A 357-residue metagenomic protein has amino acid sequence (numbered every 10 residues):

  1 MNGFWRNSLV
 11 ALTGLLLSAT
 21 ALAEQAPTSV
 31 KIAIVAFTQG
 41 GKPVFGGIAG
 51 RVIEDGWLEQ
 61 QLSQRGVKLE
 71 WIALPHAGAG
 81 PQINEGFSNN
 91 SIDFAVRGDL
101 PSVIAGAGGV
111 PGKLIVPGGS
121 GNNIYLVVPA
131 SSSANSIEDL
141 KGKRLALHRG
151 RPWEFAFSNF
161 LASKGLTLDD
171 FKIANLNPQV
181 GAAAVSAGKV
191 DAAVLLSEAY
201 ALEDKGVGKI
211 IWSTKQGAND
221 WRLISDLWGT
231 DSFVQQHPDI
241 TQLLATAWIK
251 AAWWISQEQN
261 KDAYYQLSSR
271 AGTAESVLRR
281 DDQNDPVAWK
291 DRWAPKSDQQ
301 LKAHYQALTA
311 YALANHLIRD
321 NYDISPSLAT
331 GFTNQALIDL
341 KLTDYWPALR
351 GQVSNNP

Functional and structural regions predicted by a protein language model:
L22-K42, S63-R65, S132-R144, Q236 (+2 more regions): Immediate post-signal peptide segment of exported/extracytoplasmic ligand-binding proteins
S29, Q39-E70, G108, N159-F160 (+1 more regions): Short, polar/charged alpha-helical segment
I34-A36, I124-A134, L223-D239: A bilobed periplasmic-binding-protein/Venus flytrap-type ligand-binding module shared by bacterial periplasmic
T38-G40, H237-Y322: Secondary-structure end/capping motifs
I72-E85, G98, L166, F171-S186: Short helix-initiation/N-cap motifs at beta->coil->alpha
V96-G108, S158-N159, V190-I210, H304 (+1 more regions): A ligand-binding cleft/hinge motif common to bilobed small-molecule-binding domains
A174, Q179-G272: Pocket-lining segment of extracytoplasmic ligand-binding domains
A310-P357: Conserved C-terminal helix/tail region of periplasmic/extracytoplasmic solute-binding proteins
